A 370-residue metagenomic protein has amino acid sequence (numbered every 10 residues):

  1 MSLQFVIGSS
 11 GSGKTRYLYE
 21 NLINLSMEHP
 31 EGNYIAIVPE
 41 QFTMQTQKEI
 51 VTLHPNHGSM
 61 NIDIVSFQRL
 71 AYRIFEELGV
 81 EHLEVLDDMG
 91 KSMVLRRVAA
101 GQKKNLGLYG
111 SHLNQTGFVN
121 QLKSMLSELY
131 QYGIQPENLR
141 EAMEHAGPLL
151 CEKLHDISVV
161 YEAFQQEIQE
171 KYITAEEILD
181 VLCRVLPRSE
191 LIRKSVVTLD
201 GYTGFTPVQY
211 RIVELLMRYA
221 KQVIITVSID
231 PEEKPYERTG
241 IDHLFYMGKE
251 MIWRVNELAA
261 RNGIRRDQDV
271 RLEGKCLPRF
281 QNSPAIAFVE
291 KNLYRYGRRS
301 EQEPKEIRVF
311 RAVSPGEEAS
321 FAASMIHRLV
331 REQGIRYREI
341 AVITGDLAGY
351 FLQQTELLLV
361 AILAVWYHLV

Functional and structural regions predicted by a protein language model:
M1-Q4, S10-G32, E40, L186 (+1 more regions): Helicase P-loop NTPase motor core
S2-V6, K14-Y17, G101-G201, V208 (+2 more regions): Accessory N-terminal region flanking or inserted into the helicase ATPase core in nucleic-acid motor proteins
N21, I50, Q209-L215, Q353-L357: A short acidic, amphipathic alpha-helical/loop segment
E31-N138, E144, P148: Conserved P-loop NTPase-based nucleic-acid remodeling module centered on helicase motor cores
A36-V38, I64, T198, Q222-V227: Structural recognition of the conserved hydrophobic beta-strand(s) that form the central parallel beta-sheet of P-loop
Q47-P55, M251-N256, L352-I362: Short, aromatic/basic amphipathic alpha-helical patches
G58-D63, I362-V370: Conserved RecA-like helicase motor-core motifs
G201-L277: Extended, H/D-rich, highly charged conserved domains that either
